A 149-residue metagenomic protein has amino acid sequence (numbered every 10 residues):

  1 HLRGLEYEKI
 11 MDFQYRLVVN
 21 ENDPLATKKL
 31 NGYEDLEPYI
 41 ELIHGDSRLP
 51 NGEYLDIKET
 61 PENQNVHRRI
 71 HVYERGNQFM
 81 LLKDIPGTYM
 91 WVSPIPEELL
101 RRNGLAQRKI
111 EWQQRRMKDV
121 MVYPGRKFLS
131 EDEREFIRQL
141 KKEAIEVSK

Functional and structural regions predicted by a protein language model:
H1, N20-E21, W91-P96: Beta->alpha turn/N-cap motifs
H1-Y15, V19, D56, A106: Short beta-strand-centered segments that line the small-molecule binding cleft or hinge of alpha/beta clamshell
G4, T27-L30, R75: Structural motif corresponding to alpha-helix initiation and N-cap regions
E6-K9, G32-E34, T60, E97 (+1 more regions): Short secondary-structure boundary/capping segments
R16-V18, P24, Y89, K118-V122: Residues embedded in well-ordered beta-strands
L25-A26, G32-Y33, E37-Q64, L129-E133: Secondary-structure junction motif
S47-R108: Hydrophobic hinge/microswitch elements
A106-K149: A late-sequence structural motif
